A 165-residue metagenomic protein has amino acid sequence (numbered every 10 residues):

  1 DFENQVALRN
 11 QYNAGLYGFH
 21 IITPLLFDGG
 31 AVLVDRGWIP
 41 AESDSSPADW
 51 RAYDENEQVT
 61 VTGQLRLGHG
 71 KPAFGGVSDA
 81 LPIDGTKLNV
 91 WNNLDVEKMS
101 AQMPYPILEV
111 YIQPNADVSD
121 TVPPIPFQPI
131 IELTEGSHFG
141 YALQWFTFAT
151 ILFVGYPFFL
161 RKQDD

Functional and structural regions predicted by a protein language model:
F2-D165: Surface-exposed, charge/polar-rich loops and edge strands
